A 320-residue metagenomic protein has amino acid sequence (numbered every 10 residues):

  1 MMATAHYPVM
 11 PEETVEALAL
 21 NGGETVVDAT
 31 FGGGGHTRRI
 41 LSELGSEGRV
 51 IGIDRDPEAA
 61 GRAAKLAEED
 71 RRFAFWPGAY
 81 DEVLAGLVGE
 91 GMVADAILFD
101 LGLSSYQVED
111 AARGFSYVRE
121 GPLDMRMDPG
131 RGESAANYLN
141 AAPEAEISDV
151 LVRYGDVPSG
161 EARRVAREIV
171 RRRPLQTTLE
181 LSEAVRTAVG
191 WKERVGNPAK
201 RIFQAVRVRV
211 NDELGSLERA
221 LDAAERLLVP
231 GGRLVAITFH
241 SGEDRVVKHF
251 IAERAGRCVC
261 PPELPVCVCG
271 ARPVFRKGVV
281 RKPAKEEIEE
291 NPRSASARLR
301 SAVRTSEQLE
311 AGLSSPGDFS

Functional and structural regions predicted by a protein language model:
M1-S320: S-adenosyl-L-methionine-dependent methyltransferase catalytic core, i.e., the SAM/SAH-binding region
